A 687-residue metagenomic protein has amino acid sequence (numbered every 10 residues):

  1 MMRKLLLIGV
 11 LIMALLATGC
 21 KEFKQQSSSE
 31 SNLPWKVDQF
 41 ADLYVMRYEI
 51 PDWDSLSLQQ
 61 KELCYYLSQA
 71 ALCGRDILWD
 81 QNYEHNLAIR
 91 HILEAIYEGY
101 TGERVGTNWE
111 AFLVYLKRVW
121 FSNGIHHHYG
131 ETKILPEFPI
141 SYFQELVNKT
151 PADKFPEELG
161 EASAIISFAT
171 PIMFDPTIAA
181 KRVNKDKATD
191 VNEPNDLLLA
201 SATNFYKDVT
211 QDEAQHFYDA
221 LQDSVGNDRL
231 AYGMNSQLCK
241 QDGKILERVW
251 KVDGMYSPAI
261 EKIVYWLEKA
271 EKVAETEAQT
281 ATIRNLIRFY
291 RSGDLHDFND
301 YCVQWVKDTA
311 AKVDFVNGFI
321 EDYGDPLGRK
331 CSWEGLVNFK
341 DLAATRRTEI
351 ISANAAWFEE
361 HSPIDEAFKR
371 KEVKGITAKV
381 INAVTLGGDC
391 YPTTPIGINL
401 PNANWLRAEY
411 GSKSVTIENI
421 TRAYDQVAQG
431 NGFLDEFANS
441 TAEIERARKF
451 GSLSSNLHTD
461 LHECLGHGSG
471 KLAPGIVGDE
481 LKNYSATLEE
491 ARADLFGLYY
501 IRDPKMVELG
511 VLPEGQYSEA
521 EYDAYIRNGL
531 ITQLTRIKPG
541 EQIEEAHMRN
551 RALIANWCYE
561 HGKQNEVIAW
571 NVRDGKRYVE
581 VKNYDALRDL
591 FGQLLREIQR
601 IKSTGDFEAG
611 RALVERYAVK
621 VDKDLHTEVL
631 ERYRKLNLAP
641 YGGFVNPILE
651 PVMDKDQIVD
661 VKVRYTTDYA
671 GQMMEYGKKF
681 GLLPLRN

Functional and structural regions predicted by a protein language model:
L16-G19: C-terminal motif of bacterial Sec signal peptides marking the signal peptidase cleavage site
E30-I92: N-terminal-proximal low-complexity accessory segments that begin disordered and transition into the first
E49, L78, L498-I601: Long, well-structured alpha-helical subdomains associated with metal-dependent extracellular/ecto-lumenal hydrolases
S57, T276, A486-D503: An active-site-proximal "capping" alpha-helix that borders the catalytic cofactor pocket
S57, T276, L457-K471, A493: Active-site recognition of the HExxH zinc-binding catalytic motif
V114-E443, G451: Contiguous, non-catalytic segments that form substrate-binding/exosite surfaces or channel walls
G470-A491: Post-HEXXH active-site segment of zinc metalloproteases
N583, L587-N687: Extended, compositionally biased alpha-helical segments that mediate assembly or anchoring
